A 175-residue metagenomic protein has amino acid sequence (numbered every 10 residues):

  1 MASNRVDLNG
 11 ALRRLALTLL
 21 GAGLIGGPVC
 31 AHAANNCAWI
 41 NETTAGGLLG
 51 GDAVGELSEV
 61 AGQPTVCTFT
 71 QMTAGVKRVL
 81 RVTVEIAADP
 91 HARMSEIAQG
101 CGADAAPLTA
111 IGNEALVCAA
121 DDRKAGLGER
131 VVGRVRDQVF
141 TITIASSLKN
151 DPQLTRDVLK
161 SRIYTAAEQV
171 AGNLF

Functional and structural regions predicted by a protein language model:
M1-R13: N-terminal secretory signal peptides that target proteins for export/translocation
G10-A11, P90, D157-L159: Short alpha-helical segments used as structural interaction elements across diverse proteins
L15-G27: Bacterial N-terminal signal peptides
C30, A74-V76, D89-H91, F140 (+1 more regions): Generic "edge-of-domain/loop-turn" microfeature
A31-T70, D104, S147-L148, P152-F175: N-terminal "mature-domain start" segment
L48, A53-G126: Short, solvent-exposed recognition patches
A106-F175: A short, solvent-exposed beta-edge/loop patch
